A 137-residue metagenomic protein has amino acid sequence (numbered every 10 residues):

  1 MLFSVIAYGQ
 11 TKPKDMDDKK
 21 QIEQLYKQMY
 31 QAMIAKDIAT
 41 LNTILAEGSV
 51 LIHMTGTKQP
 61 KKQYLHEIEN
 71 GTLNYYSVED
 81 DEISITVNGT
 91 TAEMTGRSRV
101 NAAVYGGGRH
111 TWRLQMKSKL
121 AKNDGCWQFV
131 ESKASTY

Functional and structural regions predicted by a protein language model:
A7-E47: Short, low-complexity N-terminal intrinsically disordered segments enriched in polar/charged residues
M29, Y64, D80-I85, S98-V100 (+1 more regions): Hydrophobic/aromatic beta-strand elements that line small-molecule binding cavities or substrate pockets in beta-rich
M33, G48-Q59, E69-N74: A short gly/proline-enriched turn/hairpin at secondary-structure junctions
I52, T95, V130-E131: Beta-strand residues in well-ordered beta-sheet regions across diverse protein folds
I68-G108: Surface-exposed, charged secondary-structure patches
R113-Y137: Short beta-strand edge/turn micro-motifs at domain boundaries
